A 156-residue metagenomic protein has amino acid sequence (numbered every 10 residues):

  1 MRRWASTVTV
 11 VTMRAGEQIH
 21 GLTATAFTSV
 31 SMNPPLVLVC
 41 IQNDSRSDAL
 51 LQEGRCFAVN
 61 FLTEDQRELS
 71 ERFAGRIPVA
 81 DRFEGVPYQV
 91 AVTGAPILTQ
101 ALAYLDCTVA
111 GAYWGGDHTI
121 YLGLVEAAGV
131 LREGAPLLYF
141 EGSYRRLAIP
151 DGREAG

Functional and structural regions predicted by a protein language model:
M1-G156: Basic, polyanion-binding surface patches
